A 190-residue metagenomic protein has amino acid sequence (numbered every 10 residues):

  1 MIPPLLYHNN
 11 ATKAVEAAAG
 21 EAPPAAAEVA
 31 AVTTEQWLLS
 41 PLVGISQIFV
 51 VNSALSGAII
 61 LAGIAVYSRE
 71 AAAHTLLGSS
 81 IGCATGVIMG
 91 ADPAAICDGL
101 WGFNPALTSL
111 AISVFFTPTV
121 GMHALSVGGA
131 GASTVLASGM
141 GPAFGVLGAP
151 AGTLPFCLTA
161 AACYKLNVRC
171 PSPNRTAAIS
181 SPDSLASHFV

Functional and structural regions predicted by a protein language model:
M1, T119, V127-A130, T134-G139 (+2 more regions): Membrane-embedded transport cores of multi-pass solute transporters
M1-S80, A84, L147-V190: Alpha-helical transmembrane segments and their membrane-interface boundaries that form or gate the permeation pathway
L61-A62, G86-F116: A structural feature that tracks compact, well-ordered secondary-structure segments with a strong bias toward
I64-T75, D92-A95, V114-V127, F144-L147: Membrane-helix interface "capping/anchor" motifs
I81, T85, M89, I112 (+3 more regions): Alpha-helical membrane-inserting segments
D98-F103, H123-V127, G145-T159: Loop-to-transmembrane alpha-helix initiation sites
L110, L136-A137, D183, S187: Short alpha-helical interface elements
I112-T119, C170, N174: Generic alpha-helix signal with a bias toward terminal, lower-confidence helices and secondary-structure junctions
